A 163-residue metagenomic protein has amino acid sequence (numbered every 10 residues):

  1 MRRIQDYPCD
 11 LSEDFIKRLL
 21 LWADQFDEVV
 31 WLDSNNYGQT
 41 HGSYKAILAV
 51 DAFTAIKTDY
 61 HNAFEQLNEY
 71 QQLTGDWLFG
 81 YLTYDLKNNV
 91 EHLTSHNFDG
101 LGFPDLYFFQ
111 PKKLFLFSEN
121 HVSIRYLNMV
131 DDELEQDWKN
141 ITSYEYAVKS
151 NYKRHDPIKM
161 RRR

Functional and structural regions predicted by a protein language model:
M1-R163: Signature of the chorismate-utilizing enzyme
